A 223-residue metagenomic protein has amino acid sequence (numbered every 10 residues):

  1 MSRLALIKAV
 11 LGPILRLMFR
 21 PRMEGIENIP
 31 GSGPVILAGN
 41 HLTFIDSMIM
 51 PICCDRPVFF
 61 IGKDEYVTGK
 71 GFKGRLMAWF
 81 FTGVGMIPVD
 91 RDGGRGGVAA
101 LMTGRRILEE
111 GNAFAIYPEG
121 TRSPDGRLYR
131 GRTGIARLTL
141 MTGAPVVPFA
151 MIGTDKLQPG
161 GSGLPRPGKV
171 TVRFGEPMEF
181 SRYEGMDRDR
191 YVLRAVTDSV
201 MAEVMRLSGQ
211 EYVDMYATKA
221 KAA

Functional and structural regions predicted by a protein language model:
M1-M18, K70-G85, L164-K169: Alpha-helical membrane-targeting segments
S2-R3, V98-A223: Non-catalytic C-terminal accessory region of glycerolipid acyltransferases and related lyso-lipid remodeling enzymes
L4, A9-H41: Helix-to-loop junction immediately C-terminal to a conserved catalytic motif
R16-M23, G96-V98, T154-K156: Short gly/ser/thr-rich secondary-structure transition/capping motifs
P21-I26, D46-S47, G74, L101-T103 (+1 more regions): A generic local structural motif
G25, N40, G62-K63, G85 (+2 more regions): A secondary-structure boundary/capping signal
P30-G94: Catalytic core of membrane glycerolipid acyltransferases/transacylases, capturing the structured, soluble-facing
